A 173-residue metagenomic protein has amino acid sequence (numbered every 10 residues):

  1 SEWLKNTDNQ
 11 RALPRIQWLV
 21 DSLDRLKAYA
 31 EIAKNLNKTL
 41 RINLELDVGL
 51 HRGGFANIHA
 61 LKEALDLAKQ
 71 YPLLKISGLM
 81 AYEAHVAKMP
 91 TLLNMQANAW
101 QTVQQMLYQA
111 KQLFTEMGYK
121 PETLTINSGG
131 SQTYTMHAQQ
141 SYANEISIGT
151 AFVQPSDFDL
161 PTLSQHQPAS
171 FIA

Functional and structural regions predicted by a protein language model:
S1, P14-D24: Catalytic beta/alpha-barrel core
S1-Q10: N-terminal active-site wall of soluble small-molecule enzyme domains
N9-R15, L46-L50: Short acidic, glycine/Ser/Thr-rich loop/turn "cap" segments at secondary-structure junctions
P14-W18, K38-I42, L124: Generic beta-strand structural signal
S22-L26, S131-Q132: Short beta->alpha connector loops
R25-I32, L36-N37: Active-site-adjacent beta->alpha loops and helix N-cap segments on the catalytic face of soluble alpha/beta enzymes
R41, D47-L163: Active-site loop/helix belt of alpha/beta enzymes
Q165-A173: Short, intrinsically disordered, charge-balanced linker/junction segments flanking boundaries in proteins
